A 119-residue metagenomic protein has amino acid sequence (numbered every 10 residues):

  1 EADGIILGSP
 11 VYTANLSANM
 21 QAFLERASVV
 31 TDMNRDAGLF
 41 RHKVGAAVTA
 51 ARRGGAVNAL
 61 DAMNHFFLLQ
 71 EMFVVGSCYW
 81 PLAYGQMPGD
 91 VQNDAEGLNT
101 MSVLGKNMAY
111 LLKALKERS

Functional and structural regions predicted by a protein language model:
E1, L68-L69, F73-S119: Glycine-rich phosphate/pyrophosphate-binding loop and the adjoining helix
E1-Y79: Helix-loop-strand module that forms the ligand-binding subsite of alpha/beta enzymes
